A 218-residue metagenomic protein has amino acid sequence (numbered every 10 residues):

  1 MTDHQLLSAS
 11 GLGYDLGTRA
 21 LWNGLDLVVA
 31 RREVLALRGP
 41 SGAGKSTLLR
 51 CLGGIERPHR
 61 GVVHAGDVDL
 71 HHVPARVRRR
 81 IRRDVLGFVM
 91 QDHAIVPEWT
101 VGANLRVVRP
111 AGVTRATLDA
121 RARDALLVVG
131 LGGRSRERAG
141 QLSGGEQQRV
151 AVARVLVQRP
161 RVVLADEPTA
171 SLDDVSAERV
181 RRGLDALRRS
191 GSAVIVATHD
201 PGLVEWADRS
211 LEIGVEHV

Functional and structural regions predicted by a protein language model:
G53: Helix-to-loop junction immediately C-terminal to a conserved catalytic motif
G61-D69: Conserved ABC transporter NBD signature motif
L70-L86, R189: ABC ATPase NBD coupling module
R106-D119, V128-V129: ABC-type ATPase nucleotide-binding domains, specifically the catalytic core motifs of the NBD
V113, E137, V157-Q158, S190: Conserved signature/switch motifs of ABC ATPase nucleotide-binding domains
R138-L142, E146: Conserved ABC ATPase signature
V163-D166: Catalytic Walker B motif of ABC-type/P-loop ATPase nucleotide-binding domains
